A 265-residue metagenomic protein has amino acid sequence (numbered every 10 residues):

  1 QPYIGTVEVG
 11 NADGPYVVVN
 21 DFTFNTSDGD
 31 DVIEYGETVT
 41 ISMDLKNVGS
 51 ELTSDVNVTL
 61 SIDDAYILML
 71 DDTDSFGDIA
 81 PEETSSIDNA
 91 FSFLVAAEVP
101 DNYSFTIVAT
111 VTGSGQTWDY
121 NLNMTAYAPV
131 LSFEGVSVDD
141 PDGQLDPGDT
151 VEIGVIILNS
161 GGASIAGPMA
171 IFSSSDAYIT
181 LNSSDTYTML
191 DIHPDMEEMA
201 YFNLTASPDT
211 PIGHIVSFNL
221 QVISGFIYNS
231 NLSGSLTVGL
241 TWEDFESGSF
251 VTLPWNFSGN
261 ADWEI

Functional and structural regions predicted by a protein language model:
Q1-N11, S92-P129, T205-G239: Terminal connector regions
N20-G29, E134-D142: Short, solvent-exposed loop/edge segments of extracellular or virion-exposed proteins
D28-E37, D142-D149: Short, solvent-exposed loop/linker segments at the N-terminal edge of repeated beta-sheet extracellular domains
K46-I67, D74, L158-T180, S184-D185 (+1 more regions): Short acidic, flexible loop segments centered on an aromatic residue
L68-V99, T180-T210: Intrinsically disordered, low-complexity Pro/Gly/Ser/Thr-rich segments with frequent PxxP/GP/PP motifs and embedded
D244-I265: Extracellular glycan-recognition surfaces and repeat-rich motifs
